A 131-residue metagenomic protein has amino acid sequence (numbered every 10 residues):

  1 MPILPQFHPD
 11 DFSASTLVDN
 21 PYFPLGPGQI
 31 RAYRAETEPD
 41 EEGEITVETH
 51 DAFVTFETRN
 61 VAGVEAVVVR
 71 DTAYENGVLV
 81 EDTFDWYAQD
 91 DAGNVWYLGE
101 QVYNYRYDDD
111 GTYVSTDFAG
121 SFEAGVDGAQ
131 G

Functional and structural regions predicted by a protein language model:
M1-G131: Conserved functional acidic sites
